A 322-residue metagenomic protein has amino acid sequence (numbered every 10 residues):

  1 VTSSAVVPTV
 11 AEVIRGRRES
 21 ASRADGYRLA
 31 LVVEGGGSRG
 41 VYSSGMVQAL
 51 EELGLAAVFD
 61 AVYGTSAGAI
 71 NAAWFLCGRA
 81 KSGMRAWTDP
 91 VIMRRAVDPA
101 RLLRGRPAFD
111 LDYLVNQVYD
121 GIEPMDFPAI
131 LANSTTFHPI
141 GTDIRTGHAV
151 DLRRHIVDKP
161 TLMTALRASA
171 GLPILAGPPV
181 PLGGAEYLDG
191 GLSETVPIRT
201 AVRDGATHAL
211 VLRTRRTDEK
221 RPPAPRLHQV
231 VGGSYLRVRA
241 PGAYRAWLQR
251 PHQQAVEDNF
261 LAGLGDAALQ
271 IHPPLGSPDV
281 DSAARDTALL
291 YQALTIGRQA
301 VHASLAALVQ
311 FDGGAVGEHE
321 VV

Functional and structural regions predicted by a protein language model:
V1-Y63, A73-V322: Patatin-like phospholipase
G64, G68: Gly/Ala-rich beta-loop-alpha elbow adjacent to hydrolase catalytic centers
